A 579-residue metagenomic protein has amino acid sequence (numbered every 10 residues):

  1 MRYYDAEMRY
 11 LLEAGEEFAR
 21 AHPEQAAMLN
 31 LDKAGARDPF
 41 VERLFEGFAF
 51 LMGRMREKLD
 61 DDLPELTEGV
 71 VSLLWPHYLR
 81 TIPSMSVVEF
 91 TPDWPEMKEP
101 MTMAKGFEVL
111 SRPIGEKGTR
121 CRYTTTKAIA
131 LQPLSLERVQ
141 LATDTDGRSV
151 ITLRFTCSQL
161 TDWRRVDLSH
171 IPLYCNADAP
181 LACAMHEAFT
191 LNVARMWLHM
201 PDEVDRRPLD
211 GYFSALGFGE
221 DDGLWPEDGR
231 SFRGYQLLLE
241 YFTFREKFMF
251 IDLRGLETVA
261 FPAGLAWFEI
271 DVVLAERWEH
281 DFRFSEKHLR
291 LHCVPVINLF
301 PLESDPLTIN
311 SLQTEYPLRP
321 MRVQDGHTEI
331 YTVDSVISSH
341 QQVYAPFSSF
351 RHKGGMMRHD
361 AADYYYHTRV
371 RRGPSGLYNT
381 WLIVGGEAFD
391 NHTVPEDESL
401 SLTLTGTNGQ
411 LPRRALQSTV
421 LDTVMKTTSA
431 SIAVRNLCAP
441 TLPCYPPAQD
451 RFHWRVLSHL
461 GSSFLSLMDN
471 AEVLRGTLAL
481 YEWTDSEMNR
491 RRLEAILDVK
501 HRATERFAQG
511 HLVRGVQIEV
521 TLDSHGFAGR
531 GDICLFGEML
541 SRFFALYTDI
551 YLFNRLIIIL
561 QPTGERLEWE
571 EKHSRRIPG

Functional and structural regions predicted by a protein language model:
M1-E203, G217: Extended assembly-interface regions of large multimeric machines
M1-Q25, L29, F218-F261, W267-E269 (+1 more regions): Mixed-charge (acidic/basic) macromolecular-recognition segments
R2-Y3, Y10, H22, G47-K58 (+10 more regions): Short linear motifs embedded in intrinsically disordered, proline/glycine-rich low-complexity segments
E24, Q342-G579: C-terminal domain/tail detector
L51-L59, H77, R138-R148, R154-D167 (+4 more regions): Extracellular ectodomain segments of secreted/surface proteins
L110, L265-A275, E398-T405: Short, aromatic- and glycine-rich surface loops/edge beta-strands on solvent-exposed regions
D144-D146, A263, P395: Surface-exposed coil/turn segments at beta-strand junctions on protein surfaces, enriched
S158-A361: Short, low-complexity Pro/Thr/Gly
